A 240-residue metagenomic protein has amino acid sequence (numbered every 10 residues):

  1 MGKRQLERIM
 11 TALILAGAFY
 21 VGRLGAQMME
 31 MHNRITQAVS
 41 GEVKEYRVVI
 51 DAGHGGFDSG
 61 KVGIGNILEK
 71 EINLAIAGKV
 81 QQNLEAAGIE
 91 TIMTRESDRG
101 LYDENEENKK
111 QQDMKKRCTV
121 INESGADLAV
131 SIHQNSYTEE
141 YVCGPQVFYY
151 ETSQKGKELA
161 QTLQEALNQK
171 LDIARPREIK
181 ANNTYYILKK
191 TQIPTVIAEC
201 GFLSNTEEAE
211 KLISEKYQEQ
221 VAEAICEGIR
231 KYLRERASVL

Functional and structural regions predicted by a protein language model:
M1-L240: Catalytic-site microenvironment of enzymes that process N-acetyl-hexosamine-containing cell-wall polysaccharides
